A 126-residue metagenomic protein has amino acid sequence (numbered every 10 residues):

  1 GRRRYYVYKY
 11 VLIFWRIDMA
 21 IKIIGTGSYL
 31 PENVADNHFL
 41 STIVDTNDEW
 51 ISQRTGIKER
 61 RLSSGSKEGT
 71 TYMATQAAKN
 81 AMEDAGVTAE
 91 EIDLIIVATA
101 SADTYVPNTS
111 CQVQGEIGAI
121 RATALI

Functional and structural regions predicted by a protein language model:
R2-R4, R16: Basic polycationic patches enriched in arginine
K9-I96, G115-I117: Conserved "HGTGT" condensation-loop signature of ketosynthase/thiolase-family condensing enzymes that catalyze
S41, I96-I126: Active-site-proximal gating segment of KS-fold condensing enzymes and close homologs
